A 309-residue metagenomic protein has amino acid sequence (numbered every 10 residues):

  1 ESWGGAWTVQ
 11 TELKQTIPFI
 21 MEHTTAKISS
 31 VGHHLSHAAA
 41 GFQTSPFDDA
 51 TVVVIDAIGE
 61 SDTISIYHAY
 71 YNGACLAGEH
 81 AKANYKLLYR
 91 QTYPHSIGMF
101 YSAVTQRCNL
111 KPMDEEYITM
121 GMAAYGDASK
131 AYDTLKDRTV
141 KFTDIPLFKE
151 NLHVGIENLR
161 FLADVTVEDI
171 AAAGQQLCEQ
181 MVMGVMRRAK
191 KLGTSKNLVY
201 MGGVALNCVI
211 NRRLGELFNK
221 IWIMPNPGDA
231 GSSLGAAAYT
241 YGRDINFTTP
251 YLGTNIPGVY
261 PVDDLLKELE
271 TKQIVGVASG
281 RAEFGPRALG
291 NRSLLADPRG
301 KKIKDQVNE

Functional and structural regions predicted by a protein language model:
E1, A50, S195-N197: Local beta-strand N-terminus motif with an aromatic residue
W3-S30, L35-F142, L147, L206-N207 (+1 more regions): Flexible beta->alpha loop and helix N-cap segments adjacent to enzyme active/binding sites
A26-K27, K196-L198: Short active-site oxyanion
V104, V182, G203: Conserved hydrophobic/aromatic pocket- or pore-lining residues that grip, position, or stack substrates in active sites
D144-L152, G174: Short, positively charged, Gly/Tyr-enriched micro-motifs that form contact patches at catalytic or ligand/partner
H153-A173: Gly-rich Lys/Arg/Thr-decorated short loops/hinges at beta-loop-alpha junctions or inter-strand turns that position
A172-K196: Phosphate/ATP-binding catalytic cores across multiple sugar-kinase/actin-like superfamilies, primarily ASKHA
L198-N207: Glycine-rich beta-strand-to-loop/alpha-helix junction loops that act as flexible
